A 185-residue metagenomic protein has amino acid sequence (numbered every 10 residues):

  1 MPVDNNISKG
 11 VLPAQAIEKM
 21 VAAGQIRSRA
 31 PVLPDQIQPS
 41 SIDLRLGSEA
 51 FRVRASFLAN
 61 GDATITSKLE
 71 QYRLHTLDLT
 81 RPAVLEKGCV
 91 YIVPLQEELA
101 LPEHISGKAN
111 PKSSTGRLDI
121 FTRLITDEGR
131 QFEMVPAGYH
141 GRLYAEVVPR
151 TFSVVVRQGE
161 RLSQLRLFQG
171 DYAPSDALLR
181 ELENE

Functional and structural regions predicted by a protein language model:
M1-E185: Non-catalytic terminal segments and appended small domains
